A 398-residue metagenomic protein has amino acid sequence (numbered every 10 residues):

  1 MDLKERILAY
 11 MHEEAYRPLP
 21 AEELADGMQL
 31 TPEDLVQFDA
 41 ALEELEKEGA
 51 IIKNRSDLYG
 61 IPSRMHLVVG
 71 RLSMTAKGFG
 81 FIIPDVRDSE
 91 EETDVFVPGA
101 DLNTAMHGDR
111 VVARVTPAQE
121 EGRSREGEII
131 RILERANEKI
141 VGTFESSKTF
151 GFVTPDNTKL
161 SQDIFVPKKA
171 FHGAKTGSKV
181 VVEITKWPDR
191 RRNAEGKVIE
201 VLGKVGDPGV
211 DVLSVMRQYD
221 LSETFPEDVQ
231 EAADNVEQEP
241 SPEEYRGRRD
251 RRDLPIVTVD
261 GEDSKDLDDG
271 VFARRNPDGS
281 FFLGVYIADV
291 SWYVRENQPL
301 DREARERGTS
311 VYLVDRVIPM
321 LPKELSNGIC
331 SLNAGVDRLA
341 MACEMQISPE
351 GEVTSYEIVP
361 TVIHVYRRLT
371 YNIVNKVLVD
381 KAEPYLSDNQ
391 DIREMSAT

Functional and structural regions predicted by a protein language model:
M1-I287, S291-V336, N375, S396: Charge-lined substrate channels and their catalytic hotspots, especially those that engage the 3′ end of RNA
R307-T398: Conserved catalytic alpha/beta cores of large enzymes that bind or transform nucleotide phosphates and polynucleotides
